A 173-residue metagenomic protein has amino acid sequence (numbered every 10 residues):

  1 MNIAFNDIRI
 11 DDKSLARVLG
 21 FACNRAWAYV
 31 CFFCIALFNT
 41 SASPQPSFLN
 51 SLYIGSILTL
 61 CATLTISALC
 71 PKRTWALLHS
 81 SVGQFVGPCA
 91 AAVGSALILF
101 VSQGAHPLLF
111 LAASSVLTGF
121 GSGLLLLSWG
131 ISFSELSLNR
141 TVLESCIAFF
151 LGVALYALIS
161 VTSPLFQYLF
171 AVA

Functional and structural regions predicted by a protein language model:
A4-S56, V116: Pair of pore-lining "gating" transmembrane helices in MFS-fold secondary transporters
S47-N50, L78-G83, L158-A173: A membrane-interface helix-boundary motif in multi-pass transporters
N50-T74: Central cavity-lining transmembrane alpha-helices of secondary-active solute carriers, predominantly the Major
I57-T63, S122-G123, S137-F170: Glycine-rich segments within core transmembrane alpha-helices of 12-TM secondary carriers
A68, G87-G104: C-terminal ends and interior cores of transmembrane alpha-helices in multi-pass membrane transporters/permeases
P71-P88: Cytoplasmic membrane-interface "Motif A"-like loop-to-helix N-cap segments of 12-TM Major Facilitator Superfamily
H106-L127: Hydrophobic core of transmembrane alpha-helices in multi-pass small-molecule transporters, especially MFS/SLC-type
W129-S134: Helix-terminus/helix-capping segments at the ends of transmembrane helices and short amphipathic helices
